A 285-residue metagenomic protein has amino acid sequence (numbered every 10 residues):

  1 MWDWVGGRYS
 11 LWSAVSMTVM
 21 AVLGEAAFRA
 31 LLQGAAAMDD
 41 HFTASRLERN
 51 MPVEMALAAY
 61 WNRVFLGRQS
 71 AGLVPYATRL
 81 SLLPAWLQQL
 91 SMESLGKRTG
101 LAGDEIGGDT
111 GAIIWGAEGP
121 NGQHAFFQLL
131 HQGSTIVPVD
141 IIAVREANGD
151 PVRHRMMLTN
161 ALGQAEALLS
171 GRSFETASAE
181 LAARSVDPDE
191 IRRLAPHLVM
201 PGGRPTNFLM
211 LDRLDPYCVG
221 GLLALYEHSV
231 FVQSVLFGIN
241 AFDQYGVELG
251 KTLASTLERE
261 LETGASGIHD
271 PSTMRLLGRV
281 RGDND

Functional and structural regions predicted by a protein language model:
M1-Q33, P201-Y245: Short alpha-helices
M1-V152, G202, K251-L253, E262-N284: Active-site phosphate/pyrophosphate-binding segments
M38, A58-R63, L87, R155-S173 (+2 more regions): Charged, low-complexity, helix-prone segments enriched in Lys/Glu/Asp/Gln
F65, A179-A182, P188-L194, L261 (+1 more regions): Metal- and O2-centered redox machinery and metal/ROS homeostasis
L83-Q89, P151-Q164, I239-K251: Surface-exposed flexible segments
D109-R213: Helicase-primase coupling helices
H124, G220-A224, E248-K251, S255: A generic structural signal for well-ordered alpha-helical surface patches
Q233-G264: C-terminal structured "cap/appendage" subdomains that terminate the fold
